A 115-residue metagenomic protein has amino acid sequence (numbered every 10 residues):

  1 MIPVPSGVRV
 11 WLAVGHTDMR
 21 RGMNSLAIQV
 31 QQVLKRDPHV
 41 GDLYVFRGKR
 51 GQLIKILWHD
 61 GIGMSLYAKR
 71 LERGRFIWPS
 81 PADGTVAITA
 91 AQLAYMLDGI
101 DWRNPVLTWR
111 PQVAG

Functional and structural regions predicted by a protein language model:
M1-G115: Polybasic/polar functional segments that serve as interface/processing modules
